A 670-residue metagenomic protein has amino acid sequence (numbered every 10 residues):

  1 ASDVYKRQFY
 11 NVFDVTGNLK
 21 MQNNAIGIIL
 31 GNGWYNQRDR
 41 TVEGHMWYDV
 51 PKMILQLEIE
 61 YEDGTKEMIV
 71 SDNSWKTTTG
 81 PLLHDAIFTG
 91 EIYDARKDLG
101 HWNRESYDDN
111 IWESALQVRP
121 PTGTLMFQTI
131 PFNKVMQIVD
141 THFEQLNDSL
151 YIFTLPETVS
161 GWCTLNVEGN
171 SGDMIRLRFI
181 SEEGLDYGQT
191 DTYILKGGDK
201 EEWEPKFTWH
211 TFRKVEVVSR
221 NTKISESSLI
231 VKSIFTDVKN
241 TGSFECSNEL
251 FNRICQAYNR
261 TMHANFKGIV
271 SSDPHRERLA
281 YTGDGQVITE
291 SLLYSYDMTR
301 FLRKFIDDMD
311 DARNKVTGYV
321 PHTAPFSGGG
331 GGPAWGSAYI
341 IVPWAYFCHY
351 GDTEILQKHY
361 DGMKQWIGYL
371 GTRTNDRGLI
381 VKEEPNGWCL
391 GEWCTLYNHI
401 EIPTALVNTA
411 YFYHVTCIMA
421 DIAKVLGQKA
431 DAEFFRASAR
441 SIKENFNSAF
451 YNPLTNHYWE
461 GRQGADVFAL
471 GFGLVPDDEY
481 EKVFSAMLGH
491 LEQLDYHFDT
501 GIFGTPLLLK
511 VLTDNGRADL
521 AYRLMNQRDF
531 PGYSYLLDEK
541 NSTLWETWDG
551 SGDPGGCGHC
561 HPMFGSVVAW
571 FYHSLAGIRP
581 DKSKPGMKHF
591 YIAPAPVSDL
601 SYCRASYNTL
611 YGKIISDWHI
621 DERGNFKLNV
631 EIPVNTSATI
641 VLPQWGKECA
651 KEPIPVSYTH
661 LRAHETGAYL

Functional and structural regions predicted by a protein language model:
A1-Q8, T659-T666: Conserved small/polar residues in nucleotide/adenosyl-binding loops
S2, M309, N314, G362-W366 (+5 more regions): Active/binding-pocket-proximal capping segment
S2-R276, D284, R300-R303, M309 (+4 more regions): Extracellular/oxidizing-compartment recognition motifs
K6-Q8, L19, Y48-K52, E105 (+20 more regions): Active-site-proximal structural scaffolding
I26, Y93-A95, E277, S295 (+9 more regions): C-terminal capping/lid segments that line or modulate ligand- or cofactor-binding pockets
H45-E58, M68-H101, L125-I130, M136 (+1 more regions): Non-catalytic C-terminal accessory modules of carbohydrate-active enzymes
V70-S74, T78-T79, I224-Q256, H263-A264 (+8 more regions): Active-site acid/base region of carbohydrate-active enzymes
Y413-T416, A420: Non-transmembrane amphipathic alpha-helical segments
